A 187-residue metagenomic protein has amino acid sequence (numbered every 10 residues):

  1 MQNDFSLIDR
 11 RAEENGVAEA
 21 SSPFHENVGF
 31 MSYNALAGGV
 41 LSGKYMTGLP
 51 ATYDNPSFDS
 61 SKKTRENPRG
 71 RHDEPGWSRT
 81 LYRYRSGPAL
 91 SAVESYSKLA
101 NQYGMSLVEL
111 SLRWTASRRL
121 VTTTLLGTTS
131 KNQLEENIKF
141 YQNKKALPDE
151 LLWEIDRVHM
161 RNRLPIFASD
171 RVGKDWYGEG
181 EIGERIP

Functional and structural regions predicted by a protein language model:
M1-H159, W176-P187: Beta/alpha (TIM)-barrel catalytic core signal, keyed to glycine-rich beta->alpha loops juxtaposed to Asp/Glu that bind
N162-Y177: Surface-exposed amphipathic alpha-helical tracts and adjacent flexible/coil segments at the periphery of soluble enzymes
